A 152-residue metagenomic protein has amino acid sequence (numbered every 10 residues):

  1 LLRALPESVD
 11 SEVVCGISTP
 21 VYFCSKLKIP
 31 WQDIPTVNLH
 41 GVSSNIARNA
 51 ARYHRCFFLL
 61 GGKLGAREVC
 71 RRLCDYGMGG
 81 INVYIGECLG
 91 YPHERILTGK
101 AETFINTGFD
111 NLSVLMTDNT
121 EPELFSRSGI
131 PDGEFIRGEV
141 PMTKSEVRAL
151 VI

Functional and structural regions predicted by a protein language model:
L1-Y53: Class I SAM-dependent methyltransferase SAM-binding "motif I" and its flanking Rossmann-like core
S8-D10, I136-P141: A short glycine/serine-rich beta->alpha loop
E12, F57, V147: Short glycine- and Lys/Arg-enriched binding-loop motifs that mark or flank ligand-binding interfaces
Y53-E139: A contiguous loop/helix-start segment that scaffolds small-molecule binding in enzyme catalytic cores
M142-I152: Conserved alpha-helix/loop element of class I SAM-dependent methyltransferases that forms part of the SAM/SAH-binding
